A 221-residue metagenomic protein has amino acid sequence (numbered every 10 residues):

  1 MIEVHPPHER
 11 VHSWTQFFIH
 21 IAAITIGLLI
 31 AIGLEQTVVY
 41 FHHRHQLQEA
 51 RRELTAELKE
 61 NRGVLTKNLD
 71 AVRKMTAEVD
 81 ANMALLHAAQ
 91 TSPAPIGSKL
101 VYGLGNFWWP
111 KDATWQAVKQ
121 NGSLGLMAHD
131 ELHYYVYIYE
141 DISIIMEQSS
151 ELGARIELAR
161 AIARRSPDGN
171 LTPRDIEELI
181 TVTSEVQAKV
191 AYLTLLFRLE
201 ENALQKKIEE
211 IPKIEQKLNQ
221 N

Functional and structural regions predicted by a protein language model:
M1-T15, Q36-N221: Long, hydrophobic alpha-helical segments that serve as membrane-spanning/inserting helices
V11-T25, L29: N-terminal signal-anchor/signal peptide hydrophobic helix marking the start of the first transmembrane segment
